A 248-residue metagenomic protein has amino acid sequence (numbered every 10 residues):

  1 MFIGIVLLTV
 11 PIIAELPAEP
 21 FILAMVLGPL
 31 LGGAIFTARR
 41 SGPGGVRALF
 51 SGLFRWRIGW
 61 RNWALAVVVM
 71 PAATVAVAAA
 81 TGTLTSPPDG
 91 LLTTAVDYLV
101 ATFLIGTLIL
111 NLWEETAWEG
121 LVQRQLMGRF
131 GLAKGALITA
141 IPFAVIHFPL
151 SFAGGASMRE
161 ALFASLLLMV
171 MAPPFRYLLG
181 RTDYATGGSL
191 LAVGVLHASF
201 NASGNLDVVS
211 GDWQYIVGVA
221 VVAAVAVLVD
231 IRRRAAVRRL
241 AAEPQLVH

Functional and structural regions predicted by a protein language model:
M1-N111, N205-H248: Specific transmembrane helices
M1-T9, A73-V77, T139-S151, L190-V208: Kinked, hydrophobic transmembrane alpha-helices enriched for aromatic residues and small/kink-inducing positions
L27, V67-V68, F103-L104, L108 (+6 more regions): Residue-level signature of the transmembrane alpha-helical core of multi-pass small-molecule transporters
A76, V122, F175-L179: Hydrophobic/aromatic residues in alpha-helical transmembrane segments
L99-L104, L108, L112-A117, F148 (+5 more regions): Hydrophobic transmembrane alpha-helices of Major Facilitator Superfamily
W113-A140, G180, Y184-S189: Membrane-interface helix/loop boundary segments of multi-pass membrane proteins
R129, A133-E160: Membrane-helix boundary elements
A161-V222: Functionally important transmembrane alpha-helices
